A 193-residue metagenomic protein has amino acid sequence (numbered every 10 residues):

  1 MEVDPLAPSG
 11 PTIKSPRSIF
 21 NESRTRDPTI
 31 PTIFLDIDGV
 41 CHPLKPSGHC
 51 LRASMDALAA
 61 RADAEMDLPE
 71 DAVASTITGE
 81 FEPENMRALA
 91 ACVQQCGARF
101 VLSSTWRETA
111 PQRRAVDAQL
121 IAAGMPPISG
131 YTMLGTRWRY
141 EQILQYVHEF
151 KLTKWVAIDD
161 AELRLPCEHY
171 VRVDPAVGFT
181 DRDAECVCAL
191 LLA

Functional and structural regions predicted by a protein language model:
M1-L35, K45: Non-catalytic pre-domain segments flanking phosphatase-related domains
P5, D67, V101, K151 (+1 more regions): Acidic/proline-rich low-complexity IDRs
I19-F20, R87, E141-I143: Short alpha-helical segments and helix-capping/turn motifs at coil-helix boundaries
T25, C92, V147-H148: A general structural signal for short secondary-structure junctions and capping/turn motifs
P28, T32-T136: Alpha-helical substrate-recognition element adjacent to the catalytic core
R113-A193: C-terminal cap/substrate-recognition subdomain and adjoining C-terminal extension of metal-dependent phosphatase-like
